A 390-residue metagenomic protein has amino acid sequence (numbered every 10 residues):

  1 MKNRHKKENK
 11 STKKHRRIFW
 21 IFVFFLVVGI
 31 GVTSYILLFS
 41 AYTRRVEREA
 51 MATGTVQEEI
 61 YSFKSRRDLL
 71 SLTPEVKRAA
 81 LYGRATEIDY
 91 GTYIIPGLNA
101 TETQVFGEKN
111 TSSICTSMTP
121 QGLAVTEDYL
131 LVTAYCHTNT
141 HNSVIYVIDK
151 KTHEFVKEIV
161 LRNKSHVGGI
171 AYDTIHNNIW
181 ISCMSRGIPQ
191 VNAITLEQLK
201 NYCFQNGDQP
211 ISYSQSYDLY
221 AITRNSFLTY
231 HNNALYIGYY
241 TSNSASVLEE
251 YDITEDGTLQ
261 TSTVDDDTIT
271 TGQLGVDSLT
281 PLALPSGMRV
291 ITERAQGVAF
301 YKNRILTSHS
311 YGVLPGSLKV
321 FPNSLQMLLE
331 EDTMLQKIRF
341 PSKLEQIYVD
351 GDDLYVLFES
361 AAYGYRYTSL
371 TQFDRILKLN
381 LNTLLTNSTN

Functional and structural regions predicted by a protein language model:
K2-K109, R375-N390: Sequence/structural signature of beta-propeller modules and their immediately flanking N-terminal secretory/stalk
T101-H141: Beta-strand-rich domains and repeat architectures in extracellular enzymes and scaffolds, especially beta-propellers
T111-C115, I159-N163, S216-A221, S286-I291 (+1 more regions): Surface loop/turn motifs at the tips and blade-to-blade linkers of beta-strand repeat domains
S113-T126, G168-I175, A221-L235, I291 (+2 more regions): Structural signature of eukaryotic scaffold interfaces centered on beta-propeller domains
Y135-H137, M184-R186, Y239-N243, N303 (+2 more regions): Short loop/turn segments immediately following the C-termini of beta-strands
N139-Y146, G187-E197, N243-T254, V313-N323 (+1 more regions): Structural motif
L282-L325: Loop/turn-rich, solvent-exposed surfaces of beta-rich toroidal or solenoidal domains
M327-G351: Conserved blade-ending motifs and adjacent loop-strand segments that build the rim/top face of beta-propeller domains
